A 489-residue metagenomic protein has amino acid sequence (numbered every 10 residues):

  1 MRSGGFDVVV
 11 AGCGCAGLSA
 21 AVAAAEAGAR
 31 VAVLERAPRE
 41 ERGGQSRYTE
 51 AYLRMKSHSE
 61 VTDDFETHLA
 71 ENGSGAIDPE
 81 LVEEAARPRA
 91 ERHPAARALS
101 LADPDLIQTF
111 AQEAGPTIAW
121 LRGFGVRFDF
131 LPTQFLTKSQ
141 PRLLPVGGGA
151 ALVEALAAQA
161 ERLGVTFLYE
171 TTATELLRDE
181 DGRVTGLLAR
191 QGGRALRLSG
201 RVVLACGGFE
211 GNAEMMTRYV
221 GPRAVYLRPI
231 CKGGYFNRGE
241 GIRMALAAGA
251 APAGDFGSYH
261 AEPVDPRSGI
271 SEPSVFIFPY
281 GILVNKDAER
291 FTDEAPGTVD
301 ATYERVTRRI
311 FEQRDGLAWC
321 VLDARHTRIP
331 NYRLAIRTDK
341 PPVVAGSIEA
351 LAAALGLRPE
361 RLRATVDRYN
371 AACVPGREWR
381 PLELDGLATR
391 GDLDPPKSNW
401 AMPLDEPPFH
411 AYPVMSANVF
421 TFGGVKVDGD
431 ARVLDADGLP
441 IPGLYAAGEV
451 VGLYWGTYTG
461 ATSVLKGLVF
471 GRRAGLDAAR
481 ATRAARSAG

Functional and structural regions predicted by a protein language model:
R2-A16: Beta1/beta-strand and adjacent pyrophosphate-binding region of the FAD-binding site in flavoprotein oxidoreductases
S3-F6, G192-R201: Core beta-strand elements of the Rossmann-like FAD/NAD(P) dinucleotide-binding domain in flavoenzyme oxidoreductases
A24: Aromatic pocket-lining residues of Rossmann-like dinucleotide-binding sites
R30, R36-T166, L283, R290 (+3 more regions): Conserved N-terminal/central alpha/beta ligand/cofactor-binding core
E175, R361-Y454, Y458: A glycine-rich dinucleotide-binding beta-alpha-beta segment and adjacent secondary-structure elements that constitute
L177-L196: Conserved beta-strand-loop-beta-strand element in the redox core of flavoprotein oxidoreductases
L196-D265, V464, R473, D477: Glycine-rich loop(s) and the adjacent beta-strand/alpha-helix scaffold that form part
R238, I242-M244, A248-R363, A371: An anion/pyrophosphate-binding glycine-rich loop and adjacent beta-alpha core in soluble alpha-beta enzymes
